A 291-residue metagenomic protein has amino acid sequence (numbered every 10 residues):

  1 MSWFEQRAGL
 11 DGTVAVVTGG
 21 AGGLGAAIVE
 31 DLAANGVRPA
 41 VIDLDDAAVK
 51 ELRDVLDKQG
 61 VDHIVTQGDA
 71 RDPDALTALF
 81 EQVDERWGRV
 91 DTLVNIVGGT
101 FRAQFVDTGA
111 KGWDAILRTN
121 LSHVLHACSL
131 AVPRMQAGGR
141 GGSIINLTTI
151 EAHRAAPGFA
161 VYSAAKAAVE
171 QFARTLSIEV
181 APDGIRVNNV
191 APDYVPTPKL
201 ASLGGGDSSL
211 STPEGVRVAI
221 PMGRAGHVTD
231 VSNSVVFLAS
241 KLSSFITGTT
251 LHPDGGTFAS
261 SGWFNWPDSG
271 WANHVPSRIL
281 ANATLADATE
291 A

Functional and structural regions predicted by a protein language model:
W3, R7-A40: Canonical Rossmann dinucleotide-binding motif of NAD(H)/NADP(H)-dependent dehydrogenases/reductases, specifically
Q104-F105, G109-L117, V216: Substrate-binding pocket helix/loop in short-chain dehydrogenase/reductase
V106, R154-A160, P182, G223 (+2 more regions): Active-site loop immediately N-terminal to the catalytic Tyr-X3-Lys motif of short-chain dehydrogenase/reductase
C128, A165, A173: Active-site helix of classical SDR
P133, I178-P182, S244: Alpha-helical segment proximal to the catalytic Tyr-Lys
T149: Residue(s) in the substrate-gating loop at a strand-loop-helix junction that position the organic substrate next
S244-F258: Short-chain dehydrogenase/reductase
